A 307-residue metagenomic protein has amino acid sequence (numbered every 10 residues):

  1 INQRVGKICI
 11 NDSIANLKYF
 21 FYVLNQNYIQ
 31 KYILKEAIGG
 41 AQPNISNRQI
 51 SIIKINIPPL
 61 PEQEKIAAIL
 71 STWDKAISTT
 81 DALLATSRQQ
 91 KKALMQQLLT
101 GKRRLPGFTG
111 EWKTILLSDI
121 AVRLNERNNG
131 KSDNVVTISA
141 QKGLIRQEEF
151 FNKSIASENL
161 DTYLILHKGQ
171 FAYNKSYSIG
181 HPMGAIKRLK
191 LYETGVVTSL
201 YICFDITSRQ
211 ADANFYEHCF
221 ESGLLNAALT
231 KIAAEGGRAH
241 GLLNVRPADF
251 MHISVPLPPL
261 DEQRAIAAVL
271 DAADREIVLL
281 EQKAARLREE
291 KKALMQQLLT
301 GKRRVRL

Functional and structural regions predicted by a protein language model:
I1, K7-C9, S118-N128, D133-A172: Sequence-specific dsDNA recognition surfaces
I1-G6, A15, I38-P61, T194-L200 (+1 more regions): A short glycine-rich beta-alpha junction/loop motif
I1-N25, H167-L225, R238-A239, R246: A short beta-sheet element
K35-A37, G130-I138, K231-A233: Short coil/turn segments at secondary-structure boundaries
G39, S71, S154-L160, A239 (+1 more regions): Short, solvent-exposed loop/turn positions at domain surfaces that link secondary-structure elements or cap domain
I52, L60, R104-N128, H252: Non-catalytic DNA-recognition/assembly elements of restriction-modification systems
I57-E111, P256-L307: Amphipathic alpha-helical coiled-coil/heptad-repeat segments
